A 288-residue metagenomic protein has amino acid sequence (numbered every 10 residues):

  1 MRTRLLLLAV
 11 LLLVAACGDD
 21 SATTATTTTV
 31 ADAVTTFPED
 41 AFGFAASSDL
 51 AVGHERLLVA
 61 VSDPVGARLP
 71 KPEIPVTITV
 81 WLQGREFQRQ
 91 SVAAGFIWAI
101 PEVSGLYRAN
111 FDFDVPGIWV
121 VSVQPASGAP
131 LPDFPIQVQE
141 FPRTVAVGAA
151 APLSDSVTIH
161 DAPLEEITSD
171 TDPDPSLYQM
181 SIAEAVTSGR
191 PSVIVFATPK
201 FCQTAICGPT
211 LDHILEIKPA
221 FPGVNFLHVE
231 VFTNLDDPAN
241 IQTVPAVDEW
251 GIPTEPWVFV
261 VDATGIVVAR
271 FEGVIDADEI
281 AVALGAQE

Functional and structural regions predicted by a protein language model:
M1-A15: Sec-dependent bacterial lipoprotein signal peptides
C17-S21: Bacterial signal peptide processing site
V30-T168: Contiguous segments within soluble domain cores/interaction surfaces
I182-Q203: Short active-site neighborhood of thiol/selenol oxidoreductases, capturing the structured segment around
G189-V193, F221-L227, E255-P256, A263: Loop/turn elements at helix/coil->beta-strand transitions in domains of secreted/extracellular proteins
T204-A220: Typically the conserved alpha-helix immediately C-terminal to a functionally engaged Cys/Sec in thioredoxin-like
H228-E255, V260-T264, G285-A286: Thioredoxin-like thiol-disulfide oxidoreductase module
A263-E288: Non-catalytic, surface beta->alpha helical segment in thiol-disulfide oxidoreductase systems
